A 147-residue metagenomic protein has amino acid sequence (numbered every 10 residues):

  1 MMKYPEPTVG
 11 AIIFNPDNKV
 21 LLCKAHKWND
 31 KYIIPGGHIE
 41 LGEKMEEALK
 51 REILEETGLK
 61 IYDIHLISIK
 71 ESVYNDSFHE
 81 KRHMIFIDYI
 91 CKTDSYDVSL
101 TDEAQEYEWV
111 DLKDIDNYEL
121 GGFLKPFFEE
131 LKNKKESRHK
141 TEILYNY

Functional and structural regions predicted by a protein language model:
M1-V20, I67, I87-I90: Conserved N-terminal beta-strand and adjoining loop/helix that marks the start of the Nudix/MutT-like hydrolase domain
K3-P5, H79-I85, A104: A generic structural micro-feature
N15, S72-D97, E130-L131: Active-site-adjacent beta-strand/loop module that shapes the phosphate/pyrophosphate-binding cleft
K19-E55: Conserved Nudix-box catalytic region and its N-terminal flanking loop in Nudix hydrolases and closely related
K60-I69: A short coil-to-beta-strand element that immediately follows conserved catalytic motifs
S99-E130: NUDIX/MutT-family hydrolases
K125-Y147: Charged phosphate-binding loop/patch that engages nucleotide di/tri-phosphates or the phosphate backbone of nucleic
